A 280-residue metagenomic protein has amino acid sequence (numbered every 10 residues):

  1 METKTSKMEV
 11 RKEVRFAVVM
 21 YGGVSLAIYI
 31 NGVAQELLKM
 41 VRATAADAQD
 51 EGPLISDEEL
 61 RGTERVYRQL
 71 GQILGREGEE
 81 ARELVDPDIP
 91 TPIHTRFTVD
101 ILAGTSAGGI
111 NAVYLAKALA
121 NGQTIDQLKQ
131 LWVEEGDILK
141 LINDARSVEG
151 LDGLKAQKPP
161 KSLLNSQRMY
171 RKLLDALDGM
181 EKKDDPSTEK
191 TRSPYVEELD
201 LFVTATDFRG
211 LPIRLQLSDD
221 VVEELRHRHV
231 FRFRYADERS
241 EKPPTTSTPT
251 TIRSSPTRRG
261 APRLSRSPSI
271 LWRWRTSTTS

Functional and structural regions predicted by a protein language model:
M1-V18, K39-V41, A45, D100: Flexible, membrane-associating and regulatory peripheral segments of lipid-active enzymes
E2-E13, G78-T91, P268-R275: Active-site-adjacent bridging/hinge elements
V10-K12, T91-T98, D185-E198: Short helix-terminating capping/connector loops at secondary-structure junctions
E13-M20, F97, K158-P159, T257 (+2 more regions): Glycine- and acidic
M20-G22, T105-S106: The conserved beta1-alpha1 loop
G22-S25, R209: Short polar catalytic/cofactor-binding loops
A27-K183, D200, L215-R232: Patatin-like phospholipase
E198-S280: Active-site gating loop/helix substructures
